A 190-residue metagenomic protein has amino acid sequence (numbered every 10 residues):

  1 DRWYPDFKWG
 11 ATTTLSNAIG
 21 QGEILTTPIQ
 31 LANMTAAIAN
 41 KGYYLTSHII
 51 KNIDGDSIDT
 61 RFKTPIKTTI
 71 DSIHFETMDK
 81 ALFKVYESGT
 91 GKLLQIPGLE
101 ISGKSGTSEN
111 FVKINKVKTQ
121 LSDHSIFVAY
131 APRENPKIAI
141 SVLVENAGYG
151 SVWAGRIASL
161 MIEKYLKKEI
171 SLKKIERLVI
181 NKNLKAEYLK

Functional and structural regions predicted by a protein language model:
D1-V142, L184-K190: Beta-lactam-recognizing serine transpeptidase/beta-lactamase-like catalytic domain environment
T27-N33, W153-L160: Short amphipathic alpha-helical face segments that pack within enzyme cores and frequently flank/anchor catalytic
Y43-Y44, V128, V152-G155, K164-E169: Glycine-rich loops and low-complexity Gly/Arg-rich segments that provide flexible linkers or classic glycine-based
D56-I66, I157-K190: Short, gly/Ser/Thr-rich active-site loops of penicillin-recognizing serine hydrolases
G148-Y149: Short beta-strands and strand-coil junctions in structured, solvent-facing domains, enriched
